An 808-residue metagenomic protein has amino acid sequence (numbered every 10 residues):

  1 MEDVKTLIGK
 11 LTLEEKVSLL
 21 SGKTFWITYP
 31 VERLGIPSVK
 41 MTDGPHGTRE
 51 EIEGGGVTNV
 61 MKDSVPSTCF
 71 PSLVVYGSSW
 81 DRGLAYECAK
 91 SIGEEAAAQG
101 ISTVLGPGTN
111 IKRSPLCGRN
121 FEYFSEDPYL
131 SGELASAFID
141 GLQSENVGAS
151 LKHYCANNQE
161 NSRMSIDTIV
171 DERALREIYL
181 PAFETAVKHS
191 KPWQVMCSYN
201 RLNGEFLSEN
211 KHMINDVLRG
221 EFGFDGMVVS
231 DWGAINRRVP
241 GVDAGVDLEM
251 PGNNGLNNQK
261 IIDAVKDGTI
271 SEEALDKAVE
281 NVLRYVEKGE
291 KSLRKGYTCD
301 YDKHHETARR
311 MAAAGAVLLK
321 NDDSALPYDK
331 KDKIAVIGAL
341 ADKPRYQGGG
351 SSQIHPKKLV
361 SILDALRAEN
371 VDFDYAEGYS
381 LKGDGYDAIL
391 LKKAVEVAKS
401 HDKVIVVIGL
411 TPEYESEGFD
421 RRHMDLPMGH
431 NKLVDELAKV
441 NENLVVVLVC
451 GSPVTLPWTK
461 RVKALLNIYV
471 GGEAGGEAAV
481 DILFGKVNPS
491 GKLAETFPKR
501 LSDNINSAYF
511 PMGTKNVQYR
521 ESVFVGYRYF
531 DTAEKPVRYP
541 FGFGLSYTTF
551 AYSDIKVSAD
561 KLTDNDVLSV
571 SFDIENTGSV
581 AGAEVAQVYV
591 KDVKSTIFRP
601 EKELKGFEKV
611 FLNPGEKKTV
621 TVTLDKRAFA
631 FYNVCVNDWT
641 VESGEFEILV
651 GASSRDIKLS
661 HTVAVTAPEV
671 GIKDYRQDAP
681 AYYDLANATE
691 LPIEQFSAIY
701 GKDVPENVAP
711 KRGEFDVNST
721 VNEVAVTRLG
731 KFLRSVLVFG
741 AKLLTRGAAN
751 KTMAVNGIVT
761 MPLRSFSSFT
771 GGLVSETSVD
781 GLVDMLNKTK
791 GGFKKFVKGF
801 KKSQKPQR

Functional and structural regions predicted by a protein language model:
M1-R627, E645-L649, S654, R676 (+3 more regions): Glycoside hydrolase catalytic-domain context in secreted enzymes
K23, Q159, I699-K702, E714 (+1 more regions): Enrichment for repetitive, rod-forming helical segments
K626-K673: Terminal connector regions
T662-K731: Charged, amphipathic alpha-helical linkers/stalks
L733-R808: Extended non-globular C-terminal regions
